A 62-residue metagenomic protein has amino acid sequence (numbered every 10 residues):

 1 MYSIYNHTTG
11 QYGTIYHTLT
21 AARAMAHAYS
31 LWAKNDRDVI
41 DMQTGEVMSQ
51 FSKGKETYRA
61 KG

Functional and structural regions predicted by a protein language model:
M1-G13, A21, D38-D41, K53 (+1 more regions): Short aromatic-glycine-(Arg/Gly/Cys) micro-motifs in beta-strand/loop hairpins
H17-H27: Charged, amphipathic alpha-helical segments
Y29-G62: Short, mixed-charge low-complexity intrinsically disordered segments
